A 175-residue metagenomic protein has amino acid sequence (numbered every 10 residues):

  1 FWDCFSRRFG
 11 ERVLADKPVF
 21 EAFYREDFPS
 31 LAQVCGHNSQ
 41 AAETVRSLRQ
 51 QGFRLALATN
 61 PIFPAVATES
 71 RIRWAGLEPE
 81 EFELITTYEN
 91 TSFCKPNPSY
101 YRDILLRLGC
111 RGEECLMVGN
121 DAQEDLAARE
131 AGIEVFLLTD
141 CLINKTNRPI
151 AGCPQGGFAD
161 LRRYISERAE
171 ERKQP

Functional and structural regions predicted by a protein language model:
F1-E26: A metal-dependent, Asp-based hydrolase signature
R8, Q51, P64: Mid-sequence acidic-hydrophobic segments that form the walls of catalytic/ligand-binding cavities or oligomerization
L14-K17, R25-A56: Short, acidic loop-to-helix structural element flanking the phosphoryl-transfer center in phosphate-processing enzymes
L31-C35, P64, S92: Short, flexible loop segments at the rims of nucleotide/cofactor-binding pockets, characterized by
A42, R46, I62, T68-P175: Asp-based, Mg2+/Mn2+-dependent phosphohydrolase catalytic module
A58-N60: A cross-family glycoside hydrolase active-site/sugar-binding cleft signature
